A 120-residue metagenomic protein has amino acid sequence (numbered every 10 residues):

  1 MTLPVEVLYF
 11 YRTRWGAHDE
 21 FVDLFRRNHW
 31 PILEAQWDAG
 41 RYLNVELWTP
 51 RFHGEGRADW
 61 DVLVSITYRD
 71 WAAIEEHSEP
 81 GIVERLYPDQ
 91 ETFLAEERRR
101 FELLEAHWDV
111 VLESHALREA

Functional and structural regions predicted by a protein language model:
M1-L3, L43-W60, R85-A120: Glycine-rich beta-strand-turn "strand-cap" elements at beta-sheet edges
P4-R12, V64: Active-site-flanking beta-strand signature of metal-NTP-handling nucleotidyl enzymes and homologous cyclase-like
D19-D23, R69-I82: Short amphipathic alpha-helices within nucleic acid-binding modules
D23-H29: Well-ordered, non-membrane alpha-helical segments in soluble/globular domains
I32-L33, I82-P88: A common structural junction motif
L33-L63, T67, A73-H77: Short, glycine- and small/hydrophobic-rich beta-strand elements in well-ordered beta-sheets
